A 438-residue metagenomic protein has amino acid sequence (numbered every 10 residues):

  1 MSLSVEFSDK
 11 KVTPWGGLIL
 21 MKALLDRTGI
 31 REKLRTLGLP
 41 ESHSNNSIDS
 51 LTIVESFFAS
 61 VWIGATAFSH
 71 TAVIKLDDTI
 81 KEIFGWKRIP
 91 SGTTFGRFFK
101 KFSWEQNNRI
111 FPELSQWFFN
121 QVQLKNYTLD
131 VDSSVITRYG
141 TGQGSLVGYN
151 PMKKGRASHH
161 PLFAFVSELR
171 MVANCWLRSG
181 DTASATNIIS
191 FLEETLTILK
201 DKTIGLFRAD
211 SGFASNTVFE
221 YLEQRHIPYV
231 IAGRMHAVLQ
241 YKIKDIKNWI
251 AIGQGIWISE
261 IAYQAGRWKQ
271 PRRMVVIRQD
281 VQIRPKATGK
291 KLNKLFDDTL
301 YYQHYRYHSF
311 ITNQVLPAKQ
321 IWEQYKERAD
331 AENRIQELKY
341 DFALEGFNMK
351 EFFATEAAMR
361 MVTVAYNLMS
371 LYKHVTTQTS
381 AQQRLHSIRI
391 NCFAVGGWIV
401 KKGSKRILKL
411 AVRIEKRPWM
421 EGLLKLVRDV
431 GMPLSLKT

Functional and structural regions predicted by a protein language model:
M1-I198, G396-T438: Dynamic "connector" segments at or just before major functional cores
S2-F7, P228-Y340, K401, K425-T438: An anionic, glycine-rich sequence signature occurring as long contiguous blocks
L24, T71, V135, A318-Y372: Short amphipathic alpha-helical "interface-anchor" segments enriched in bulky aromatics
I80-K81, I136-R138, T182, F213-T217 (+7 more regions): Flexible loop/turn segments at secondary-structure boundaries
D132, I204-A214: Acidic/histidine-rich, metal-coordinating catalytic segments
S134-I136, L169-M171, R178-G180, H236 (+9 more regions): Short, glycine-/Ser/Thr-/acidic-enriched flexible segments
K200, F219-P228: Short, surface-exposed basic-aromatic patches at helix termini and helix-loop junctions that form
E345-I407, R413: Basic, amphipathic alpha-helical segments enriched in Lys/Arg and hydrophobic/aromatic residues
